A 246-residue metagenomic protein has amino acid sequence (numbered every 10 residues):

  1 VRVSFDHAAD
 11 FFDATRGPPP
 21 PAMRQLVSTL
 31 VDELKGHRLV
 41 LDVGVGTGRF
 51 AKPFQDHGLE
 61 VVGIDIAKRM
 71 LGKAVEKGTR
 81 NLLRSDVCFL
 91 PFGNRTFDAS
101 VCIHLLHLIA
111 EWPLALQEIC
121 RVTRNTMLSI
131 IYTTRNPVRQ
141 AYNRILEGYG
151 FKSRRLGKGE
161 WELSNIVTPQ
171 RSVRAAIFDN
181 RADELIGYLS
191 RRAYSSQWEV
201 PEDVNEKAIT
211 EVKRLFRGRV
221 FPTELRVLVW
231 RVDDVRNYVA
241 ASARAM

Functional and structural regions predicted by a protein language model:
V1-K35, R49, P53, M70 (+3 more regions): Conserved class I S-adenosyl-L-methionine
L41-V43, T47-F89: Class I SAM-dependent methyltransferase SAM/SAH-binding core
T47, Q170-M246: Conserved Class I S-adenosyl-L-methionine
V101: A conserved beta-strand element that flanks and buttresses the S-adenosyl-L-methionine
H104-L108: Short catalytic micro-motifs in class I SAM-dependent methyltransferases
P113-M127: A short glycine-rich, Lys/Arg-flanked "PGG" loop and its adjoining helix->strand segment in the class I
T126-G157: Conserved class I S-adenosyl-L-methionine
S153-V167: Short alpha-helix
